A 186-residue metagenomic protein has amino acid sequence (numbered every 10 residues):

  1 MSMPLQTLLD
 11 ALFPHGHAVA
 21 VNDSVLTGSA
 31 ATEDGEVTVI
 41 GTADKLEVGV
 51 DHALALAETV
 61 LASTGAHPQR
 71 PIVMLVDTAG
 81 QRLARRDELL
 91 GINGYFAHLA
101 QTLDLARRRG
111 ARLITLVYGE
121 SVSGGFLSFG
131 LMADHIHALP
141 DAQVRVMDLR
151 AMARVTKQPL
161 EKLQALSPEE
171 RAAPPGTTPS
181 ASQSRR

Functional and structural regions predicted by a protein language model:
M1-L113, E120, L166, A173-R186: Terminal-region recognition feature
M1-M3, M74, M132, M147 (+1 more regions): Detector for methionine-enriched segments
H15-G16, N22, S29, G125 (+3 more regions): Surface-exposed loop/turn and secondary-structure junction residues enriched for glycine/proline
A53-A55, E88, T115, F129 (+2 more regions): Generic preference for flexible, low-structure residues
A79-R82, A106-L149: Glycine-rich beta-to-alpha active-site loop
D134-H135, V144-M147, A151-M152, K157-R186: C-terminal binding/interaction regions
